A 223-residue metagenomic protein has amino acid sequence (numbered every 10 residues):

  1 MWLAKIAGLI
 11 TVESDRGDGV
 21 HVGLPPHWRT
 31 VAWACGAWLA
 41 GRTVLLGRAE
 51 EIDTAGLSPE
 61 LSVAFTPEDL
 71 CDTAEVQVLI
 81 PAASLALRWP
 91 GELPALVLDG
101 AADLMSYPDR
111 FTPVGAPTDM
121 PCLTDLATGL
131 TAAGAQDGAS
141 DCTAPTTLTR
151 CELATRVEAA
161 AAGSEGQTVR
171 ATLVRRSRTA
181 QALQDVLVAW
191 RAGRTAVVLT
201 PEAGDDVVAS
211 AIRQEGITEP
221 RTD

Functional and structural regions predicted by a protein language model:
W2-V22, E51-I52, C151-L173: ANL superfamily AMP-binding
R16, T30-W33, A40-L46: A broadly used, surface-exposed interaction patch
G17-G19, P59-L61, A74, Q167-A171 (+1 more regions): A general structural motif
L24-H27, V174-T179, A196: Conserved AMP-binding
R29-A32, L70-C71, Q181-L183, D205: Short, well-ordered alpha-helical microsegments
A34-G41, A182-A196: Conserved short alpha-helical elements in the N-terminal third of ANL/AMP-binding
G41-P121, T195-D223: Structural core segment of the AMP-binding/adenylate-forming
S84-T179: Conserved pre-ATP/AMP-binding loop-to-beta segment of ANL
